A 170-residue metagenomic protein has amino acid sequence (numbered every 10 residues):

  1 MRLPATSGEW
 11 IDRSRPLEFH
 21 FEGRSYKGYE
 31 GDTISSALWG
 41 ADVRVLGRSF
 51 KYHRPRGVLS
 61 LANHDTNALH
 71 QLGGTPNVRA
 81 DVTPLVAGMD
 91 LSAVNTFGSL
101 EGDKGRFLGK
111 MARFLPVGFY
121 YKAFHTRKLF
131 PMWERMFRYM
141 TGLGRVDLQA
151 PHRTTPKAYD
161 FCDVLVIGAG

Functional and structural regions predicted by a protein language model:
M1-E30, A41-N77: Ubiquitin-like/PB1-type beta-grasp interaction modules and other compact soluble beta-rich domains
T33-A37: Short, structural beta-strand-to-alpha-helix junction motif
F50-I167: Fe-S ferredoxin-like electron-transfer domains and their immediately adjacent linker/connector regions across
G170: Phosphate-binding active sites in nucleotide-utilizing proteins
